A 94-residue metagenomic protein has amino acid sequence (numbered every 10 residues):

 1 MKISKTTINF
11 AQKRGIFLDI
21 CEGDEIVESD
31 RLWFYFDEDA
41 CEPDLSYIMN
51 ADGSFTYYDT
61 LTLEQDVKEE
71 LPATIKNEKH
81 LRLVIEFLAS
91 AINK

Functional and structural regions predicted by a protein language model:
M1: Short, surface-exposed ligand-recognition loops at beta-strand->loop->(often short) alpha-helix junctions that present
S4-T7, L63-K94: Ampiphathic alpha-helical segments that act as solvent-exposed interaction surfaces
I8, Q12-S54: Amphipathic, interaction-prone secondary-structure segments
D19, D44-N50, Y57, K79-K94: A broad "ordered helical/assembly scaffold" signature
D39-K76: Intrinsically disordered, low-complexity regulatory segments enriched in Ser/Thr/Pro and charged residues
